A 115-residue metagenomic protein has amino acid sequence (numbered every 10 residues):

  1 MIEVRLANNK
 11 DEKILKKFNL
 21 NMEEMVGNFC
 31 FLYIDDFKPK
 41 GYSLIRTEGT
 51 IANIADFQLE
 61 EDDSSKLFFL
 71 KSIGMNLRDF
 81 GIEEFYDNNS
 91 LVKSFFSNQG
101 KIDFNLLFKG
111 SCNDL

Functional and structural regions predicted by a protein language model:
M1-M25, D114-L115: Short amphipathic alpha-helix that is part of the acyltransferase structural core
N21-M25, L32, I45-R46: Short secondary-structure boundary/capping segments within folded domains
V26-G27, G81: Residue-level preference for short coil/turn positions at secondary-structure junctions
G27-G41: Conserved beta-hairpin
I34, Y42-Q58: Mobile, glycine- and charge-enriched loop segments and immediately flanking short secondary-structure elements within
D35-P39, R46, Y86-L115: Terminal substrate-recognition subdomain of acyl/acetyltransferases
I51-F104: Acyl-donor binding region in acyl/amide transferases
